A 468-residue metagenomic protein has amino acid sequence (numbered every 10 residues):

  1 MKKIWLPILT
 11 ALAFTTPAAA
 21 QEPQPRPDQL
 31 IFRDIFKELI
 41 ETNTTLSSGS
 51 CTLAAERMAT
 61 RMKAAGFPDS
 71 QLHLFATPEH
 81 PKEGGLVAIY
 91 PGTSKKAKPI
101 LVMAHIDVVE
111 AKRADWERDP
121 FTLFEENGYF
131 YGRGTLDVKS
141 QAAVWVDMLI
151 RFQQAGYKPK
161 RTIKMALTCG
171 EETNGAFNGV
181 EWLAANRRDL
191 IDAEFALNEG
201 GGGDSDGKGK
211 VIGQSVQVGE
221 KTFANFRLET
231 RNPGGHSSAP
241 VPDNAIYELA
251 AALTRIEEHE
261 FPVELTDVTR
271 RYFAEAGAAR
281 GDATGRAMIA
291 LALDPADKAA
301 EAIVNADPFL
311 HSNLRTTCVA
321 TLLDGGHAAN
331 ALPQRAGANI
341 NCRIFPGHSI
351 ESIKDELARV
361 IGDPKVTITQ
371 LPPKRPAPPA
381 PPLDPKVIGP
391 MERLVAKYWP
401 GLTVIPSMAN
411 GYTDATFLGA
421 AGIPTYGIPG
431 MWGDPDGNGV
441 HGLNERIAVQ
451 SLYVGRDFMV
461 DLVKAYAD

Functional and structural regions predicted by a protein language model:
W5, P81-E83, A97, R118 (+6 more regions): Short, solvent-exposed loop/turn segments at the edges of secondary structure
W5-T16: Bacterial N-terminal signal peptides
Q21, R61, G201-D457, Y466-A467: Metal-dependent amide/peptide-bond hydrolase catalytic core, centered on the "pita-bread" metallohydrolase fold
E22-R133, A142, F152-R161, I340: Acidic/His- and Gly-rich active-site-bordering loop/insert found across diverse amide/peptide-bond hydrolases
P25-R33, T44-A55, P81, T135-V138 (+8 more regions): Solvent-exposed, acidic/flexible segments
T45-S47, E79-P81, T93-K95, I106-E110 (+5 more regions): Solvent-exposed loop/turn segments at secondary-structure junctions within structured extracellular/periplasmic domains
E126-D137, V404-I405, I447: Short pre-catalytic strand/loop immediately N-terminal to key active-site residues, enriched for Gly-Thr
Y129-F130, L136-S215: Acidic/histidine-rich catalytic neighborhood of metal-dependent amide-processing enzymes
